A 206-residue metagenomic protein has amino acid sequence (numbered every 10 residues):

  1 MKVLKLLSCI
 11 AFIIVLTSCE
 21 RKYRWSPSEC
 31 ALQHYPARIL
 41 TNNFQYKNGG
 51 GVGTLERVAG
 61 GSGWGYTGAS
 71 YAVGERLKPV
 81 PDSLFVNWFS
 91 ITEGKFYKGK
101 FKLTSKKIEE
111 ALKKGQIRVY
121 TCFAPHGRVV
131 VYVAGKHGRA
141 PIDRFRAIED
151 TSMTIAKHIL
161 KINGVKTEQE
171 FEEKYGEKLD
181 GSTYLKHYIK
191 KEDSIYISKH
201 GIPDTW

Functional and structural regions predicted by a protein language model:
K2-C9: Sec-dependent signal peptide recognition, specifically the positively charged N-region followed immediately by
V15-S18: C-terminal motif of bacterial Sec signal peptides marking the signal peptidase cleavage site
E20-K22: Bacterial signal peptide processing site
S28-I39: Structural motif
N42-T92: Tryptophan-paired
K95-K102: Edge beta-strands of extracellular beta-sandwich domains
L103-V133: Low-complexity, Pro/Ser/Thr- and charge-rich linker/hinge segments at domain boundaries
G127-W206: Activation corresponds to long, low-complexity, non-globular regions
